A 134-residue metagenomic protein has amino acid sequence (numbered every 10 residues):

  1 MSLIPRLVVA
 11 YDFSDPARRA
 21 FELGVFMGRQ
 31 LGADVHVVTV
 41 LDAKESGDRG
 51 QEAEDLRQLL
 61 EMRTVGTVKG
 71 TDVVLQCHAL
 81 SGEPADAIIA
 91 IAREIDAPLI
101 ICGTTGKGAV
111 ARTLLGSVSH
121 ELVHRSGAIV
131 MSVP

Functional and structural regions predicted by a protein language model:
M1-S2, V68-I100, K107: Structural beta-alpha unit
S2-E54: Small/aliphatic-rich secondary-structure junction motif
L23, E52-T64, A87: Short, solvent-exposed amphipathic alpha-helices that sit in or adjacent to ligand/effector-binding or catalytic
V25, V65, H120: Active-site phosphate/pyrophosphate- and oxyanion-stabilizing loops and adjacent acidic/basic residues in soluble
A33-D34, V73, A97, A128: Short glycine/serine/threonine/alanine-rich loop segments
H36-V38, Q76-L80, M131: General small-molecule cofactor/ligand-binding pocket signal
I91-P134: Gly/Ser-rich helix-loop-strand patches that form or flank binding pockets for ribonucleotide-derived cofactors
